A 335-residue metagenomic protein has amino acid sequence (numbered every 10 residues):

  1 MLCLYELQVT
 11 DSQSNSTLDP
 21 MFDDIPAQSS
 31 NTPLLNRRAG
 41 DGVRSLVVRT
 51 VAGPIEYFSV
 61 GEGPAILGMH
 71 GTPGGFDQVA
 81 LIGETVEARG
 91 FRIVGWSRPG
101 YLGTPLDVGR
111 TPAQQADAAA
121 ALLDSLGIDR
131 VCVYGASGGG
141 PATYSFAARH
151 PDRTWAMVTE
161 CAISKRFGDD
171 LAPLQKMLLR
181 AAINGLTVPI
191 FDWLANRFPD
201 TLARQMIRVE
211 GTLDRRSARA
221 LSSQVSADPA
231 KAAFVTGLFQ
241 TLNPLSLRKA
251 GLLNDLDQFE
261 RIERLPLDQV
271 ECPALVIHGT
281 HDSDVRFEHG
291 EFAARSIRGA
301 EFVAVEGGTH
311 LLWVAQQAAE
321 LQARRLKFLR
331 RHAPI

Functional and structural regions predicted by a protein language model:
F58-G103: Conserved HGGG/HGGXW glycine-rich cap/lid loop of the alpha/beta-hydrolase fold
P99-A113: Glycine-rich "HGGG/HGxG" loop immediately N-terminal to the catalytic nucleophile of the alpha/beta-hydrolase
Q114-V131: Conserved acidic catalytic loop of the alpha/beta-hydrolase fold
M157-P189: Flexible "cap/lid" loop of the alpha/beta hydrolase fold
L178, G185-L265: Alpha/beta-hydrolase
V270, V276-H278, D282: Short beta-strand/loop motif that positions the catalytic acidic residue of the alpha/beta-hydrolase fold
S283-H289: Conserved alpha/beta-hydrolase "acid-adjacent" motif
A300-I335: Catalytic active-site module of serine/aspartate enzymes centered on a nucleophile-bearing elbow/loop
